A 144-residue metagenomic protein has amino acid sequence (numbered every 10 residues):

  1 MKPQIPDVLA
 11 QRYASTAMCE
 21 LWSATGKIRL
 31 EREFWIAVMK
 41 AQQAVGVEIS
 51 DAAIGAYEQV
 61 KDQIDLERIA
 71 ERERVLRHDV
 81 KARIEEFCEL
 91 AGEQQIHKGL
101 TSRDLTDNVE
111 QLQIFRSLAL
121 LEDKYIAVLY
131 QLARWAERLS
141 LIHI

Functional and structural regions predicted by a protein language model:
M1-I142: A helix-coil-helix interface module used to build multimeric assemblies and to scaffold catalytic/cofactor sites
